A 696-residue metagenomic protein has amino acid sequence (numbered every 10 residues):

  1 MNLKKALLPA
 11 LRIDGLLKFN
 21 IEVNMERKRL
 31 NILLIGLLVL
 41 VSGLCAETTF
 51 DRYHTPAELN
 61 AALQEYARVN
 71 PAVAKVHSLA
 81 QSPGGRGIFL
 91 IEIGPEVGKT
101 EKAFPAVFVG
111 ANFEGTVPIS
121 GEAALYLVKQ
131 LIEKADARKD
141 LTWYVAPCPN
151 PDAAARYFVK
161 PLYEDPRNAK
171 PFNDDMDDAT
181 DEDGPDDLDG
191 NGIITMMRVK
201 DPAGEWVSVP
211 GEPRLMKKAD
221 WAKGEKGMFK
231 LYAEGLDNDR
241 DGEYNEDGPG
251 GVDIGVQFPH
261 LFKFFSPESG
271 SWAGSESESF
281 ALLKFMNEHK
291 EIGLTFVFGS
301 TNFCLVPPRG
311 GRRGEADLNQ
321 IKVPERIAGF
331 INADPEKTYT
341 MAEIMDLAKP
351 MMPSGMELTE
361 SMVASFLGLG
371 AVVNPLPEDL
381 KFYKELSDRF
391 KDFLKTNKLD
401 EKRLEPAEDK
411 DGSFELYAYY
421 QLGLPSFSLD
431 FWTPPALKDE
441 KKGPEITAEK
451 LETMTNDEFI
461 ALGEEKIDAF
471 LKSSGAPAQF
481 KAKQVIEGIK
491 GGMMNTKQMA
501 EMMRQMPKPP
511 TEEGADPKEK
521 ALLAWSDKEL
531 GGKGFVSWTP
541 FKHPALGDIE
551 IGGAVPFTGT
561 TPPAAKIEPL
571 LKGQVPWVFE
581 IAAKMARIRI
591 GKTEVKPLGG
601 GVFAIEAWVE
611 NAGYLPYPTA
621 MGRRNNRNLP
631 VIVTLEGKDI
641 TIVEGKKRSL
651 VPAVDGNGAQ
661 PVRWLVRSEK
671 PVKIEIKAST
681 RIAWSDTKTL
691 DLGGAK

Functional and structural regions predicted by a protein language model:
L33-G43: Bacterial N-terminal signal peptides
K75, Y144, D247-L598, F603 (+2 more regions): Metallocarboxypeptidase
A80-P83, T142-F264, G310-L318, L416-Y419: Surface-exposed loop and adjacent secondary-structure segments within mature catalytic domains
F104-A111, G115-A154, G192: Alpha-helical metal-binding/catalytic segments enriched in His/Glu/Asp
V609-R624: Short amphipathic, basic-aromatic surface patches that mediate peripheral association with negatively charged
I640-E669: Intrinsically disordered, low-complexity Pro/Gly/Ser/Thr-rich segments with frequent PxxP/GP/PP motifs and embedded
V672-R681: Short, aromatic- and glycine-rich surface loops/edge beta-strands on solvent-exposed regions
W684-G694: Edge beta-strands of extracellular beta-sandwich domains
